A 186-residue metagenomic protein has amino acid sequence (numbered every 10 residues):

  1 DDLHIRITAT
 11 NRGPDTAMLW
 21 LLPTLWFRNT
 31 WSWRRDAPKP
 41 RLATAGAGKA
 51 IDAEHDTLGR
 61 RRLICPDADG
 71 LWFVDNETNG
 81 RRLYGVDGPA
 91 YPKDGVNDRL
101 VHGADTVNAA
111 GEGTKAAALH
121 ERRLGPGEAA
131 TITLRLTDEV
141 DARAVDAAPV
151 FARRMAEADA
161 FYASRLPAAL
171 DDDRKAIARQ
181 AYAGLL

Functional and structural regions predicted by a protein language model:
D1, G80-T114: Edge strands and adjacent loops of beta-rich recognition modules
L3-R6, R122-D138: Short Pro-Gly-centered flexible turn/kink motifs
H4, T10-K93, A152-A168, D172-K175: Polysaccharide-binding surfaces and accessory modules of carbohydrate-active proteins
P23, H120, G184-L186: Conserved, well-structured core segments
R41-L42, T106-A109, L119-L124: Beta-strand-rich interaction surfaces with strong enrichment in secreted/lumenal proteins
K115-A118, A169-L170: Active-site-adjacent structural elements in folded domains
D138-A147: Short, Lys/Arg- and Gly-enriched loop/turn segments at beta-strand edges
L170-L186: Structured secondary-structure scaffolds
